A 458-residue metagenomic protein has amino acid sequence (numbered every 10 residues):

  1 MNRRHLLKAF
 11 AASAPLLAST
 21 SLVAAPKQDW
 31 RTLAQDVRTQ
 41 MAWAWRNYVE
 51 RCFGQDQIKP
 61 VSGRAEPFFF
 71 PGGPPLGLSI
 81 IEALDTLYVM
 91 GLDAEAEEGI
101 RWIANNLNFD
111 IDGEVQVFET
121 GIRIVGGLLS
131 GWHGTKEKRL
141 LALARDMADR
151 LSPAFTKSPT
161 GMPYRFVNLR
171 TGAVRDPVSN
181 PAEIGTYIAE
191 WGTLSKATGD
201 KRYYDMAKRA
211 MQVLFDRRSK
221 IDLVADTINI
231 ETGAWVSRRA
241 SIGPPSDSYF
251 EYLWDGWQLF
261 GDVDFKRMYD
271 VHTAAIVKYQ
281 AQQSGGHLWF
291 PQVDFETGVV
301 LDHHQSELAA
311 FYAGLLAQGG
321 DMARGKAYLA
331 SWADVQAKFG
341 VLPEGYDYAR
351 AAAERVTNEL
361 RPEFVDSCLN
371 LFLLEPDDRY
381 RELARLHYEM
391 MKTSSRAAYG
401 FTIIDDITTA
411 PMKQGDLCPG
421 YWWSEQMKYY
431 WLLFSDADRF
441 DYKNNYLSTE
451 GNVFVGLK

Functional and structural regions predicted by a protein language model:
M1-S13: N-terminal secretory signal peptides and thylakoid transit peptides that target proteins across membranes
V23-K458: Glycan-recognition and catalytic cores of secretory/periplasmic carbohydrate-active enzymes
